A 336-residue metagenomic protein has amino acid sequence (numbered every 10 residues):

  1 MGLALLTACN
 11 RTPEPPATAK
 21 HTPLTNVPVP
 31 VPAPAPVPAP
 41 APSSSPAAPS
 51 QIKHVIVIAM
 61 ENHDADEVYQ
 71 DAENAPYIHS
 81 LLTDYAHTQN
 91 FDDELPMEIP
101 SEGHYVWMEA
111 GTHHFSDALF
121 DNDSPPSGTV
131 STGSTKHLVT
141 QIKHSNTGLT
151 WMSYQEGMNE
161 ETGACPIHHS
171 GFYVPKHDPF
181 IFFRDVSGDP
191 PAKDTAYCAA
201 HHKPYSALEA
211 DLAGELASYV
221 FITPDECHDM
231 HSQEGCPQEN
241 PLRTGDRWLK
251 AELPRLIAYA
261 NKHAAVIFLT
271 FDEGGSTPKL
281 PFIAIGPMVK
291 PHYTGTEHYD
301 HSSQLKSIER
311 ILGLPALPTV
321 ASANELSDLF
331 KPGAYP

Functional and structural regions predicted by a protein language model:
M1-G2: Sec-dependent N-terminal signal peptides
L5-A8: C-terminal motif of bacterial Sec signal peptides marking the signal peptidase cleavage site
N10-T12: Bacterial signal peptide processing site
A17-A47: Post-signal peptide N-terminal segment of mature Sec-exported envelope proteins
L24, P40-P336: Flexible, surface-exposed loop/gating regions in the mature catalytic domains of secreted/periplasmic hydrolases
